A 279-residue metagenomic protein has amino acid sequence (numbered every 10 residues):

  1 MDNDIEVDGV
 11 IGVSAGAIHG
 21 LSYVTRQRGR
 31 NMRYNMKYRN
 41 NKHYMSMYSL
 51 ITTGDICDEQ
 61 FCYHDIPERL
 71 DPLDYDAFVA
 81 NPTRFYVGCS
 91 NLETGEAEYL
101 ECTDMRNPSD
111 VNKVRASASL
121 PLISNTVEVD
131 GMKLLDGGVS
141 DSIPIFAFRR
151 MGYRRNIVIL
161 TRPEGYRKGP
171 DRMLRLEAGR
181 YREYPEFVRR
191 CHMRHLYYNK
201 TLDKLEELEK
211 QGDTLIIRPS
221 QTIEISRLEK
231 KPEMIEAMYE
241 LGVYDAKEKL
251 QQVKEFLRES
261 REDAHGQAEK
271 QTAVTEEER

Functional and structural regions predicted by a protein language model:
M1-V10, L21-R279: Patatin-like phospholipase
G12, G16: Gly/Ala-rich beta-loop-alpha elbow adjacent to hydrolase catalytic centers
